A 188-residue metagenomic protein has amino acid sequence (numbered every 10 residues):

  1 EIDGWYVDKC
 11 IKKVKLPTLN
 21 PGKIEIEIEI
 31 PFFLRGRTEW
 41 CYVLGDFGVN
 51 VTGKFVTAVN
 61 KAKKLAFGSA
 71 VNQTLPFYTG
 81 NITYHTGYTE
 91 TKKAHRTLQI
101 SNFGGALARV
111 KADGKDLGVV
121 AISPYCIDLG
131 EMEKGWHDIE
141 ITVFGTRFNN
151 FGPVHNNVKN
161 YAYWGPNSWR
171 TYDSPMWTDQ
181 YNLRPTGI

Functional and structural regions predicted by a protein language model:
E1, I26, Y88-E90, A94-G114 (+2 more regions): Aromatic-lined ligand-binding clefts that engage carbohydrates, nucleic acids, or primary amines
I2-V7, Q73-T83, L117-S123: Extracellular beta-rich ligand/substrate-recognition surface
V7-K9, L19, W40, N81 (+4 more regions): Active-site-proximal structural scaffolding
D8-E25, I127-W136, R147: Short, surface-exposed tryptophan/glycine-enriched loops that mediate extracellular molecular recognition
K12-V14, Y78-E90, P124-I127: Short beta-strands within extracellular/lumenal beta-sheet-rich domains
P17, E29-F33, N50, T89-T91 (+3 more regions): Solvent-exposed residues in well-ordered beta-strands and their adjoining turns, especially edge/terminal strands
P31-N60, F144-I188: Glycine/proline-rich low-complexity spacer/linker segments in large multi-domain proteins
V56-G87: Edge strands and adjacent loops of beta-rich recognition modules
